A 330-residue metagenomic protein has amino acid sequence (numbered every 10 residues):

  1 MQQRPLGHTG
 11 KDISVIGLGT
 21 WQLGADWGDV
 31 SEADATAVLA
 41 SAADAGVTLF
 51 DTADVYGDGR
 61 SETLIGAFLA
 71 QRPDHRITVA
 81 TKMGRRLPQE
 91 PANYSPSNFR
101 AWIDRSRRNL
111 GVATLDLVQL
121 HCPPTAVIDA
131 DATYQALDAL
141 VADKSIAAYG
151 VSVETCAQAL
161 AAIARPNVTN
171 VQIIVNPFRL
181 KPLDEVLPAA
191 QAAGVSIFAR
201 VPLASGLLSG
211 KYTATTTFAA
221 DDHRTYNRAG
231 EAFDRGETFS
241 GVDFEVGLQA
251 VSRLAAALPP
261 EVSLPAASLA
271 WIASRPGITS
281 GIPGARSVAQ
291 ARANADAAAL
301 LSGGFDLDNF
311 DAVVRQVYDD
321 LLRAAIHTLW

Functional and structural regions predicted by a protein language model:
M1-R76: N-terminal binding-site loop/beta-alpha segment at the start of enzyme catalytic domains that lines or forms
L6, L18, A35, F50 (+11 more regions): Conserved, mostly hydrophobic/aromatic
K11-I16, G46-L49, P73-I77, V112-D116 (+5 more regions): Short, well-ordered coil/turn segments that N-cap beta-strands
W21-A33, R86-R100, T125-A126: Active-site mouth loops of central-metabolism enzymes
G28-D29, A53-E62, L87-Q89, T125-I128 (+1 more regions): Acidic-and-aromatic substrate-binding clefts and catalytic sites of carbohydrate-active enzymes
D29-A42, Y94-L110, E154-A161: Short, acidic/polar
R107-A126: Active-site groove signature of glycoside hydrolases
P123-V317, L329-W330: Beta/alpha (TIM)-barrel catalytic core signal, keyed to glycine-rich beta->alpha loops juxtaposed to Asp/Glu that bind
